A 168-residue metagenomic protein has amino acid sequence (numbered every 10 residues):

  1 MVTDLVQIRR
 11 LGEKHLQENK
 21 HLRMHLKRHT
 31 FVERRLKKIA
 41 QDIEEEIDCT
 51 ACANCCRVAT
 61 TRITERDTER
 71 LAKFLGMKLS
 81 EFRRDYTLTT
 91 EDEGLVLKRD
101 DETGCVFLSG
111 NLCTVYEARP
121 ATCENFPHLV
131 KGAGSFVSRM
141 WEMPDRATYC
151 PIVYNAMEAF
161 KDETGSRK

Functional and structural regions predicted by a protein language model:
M1-K168: Short loop/turn segments that flank or connect secondary-structure elements
